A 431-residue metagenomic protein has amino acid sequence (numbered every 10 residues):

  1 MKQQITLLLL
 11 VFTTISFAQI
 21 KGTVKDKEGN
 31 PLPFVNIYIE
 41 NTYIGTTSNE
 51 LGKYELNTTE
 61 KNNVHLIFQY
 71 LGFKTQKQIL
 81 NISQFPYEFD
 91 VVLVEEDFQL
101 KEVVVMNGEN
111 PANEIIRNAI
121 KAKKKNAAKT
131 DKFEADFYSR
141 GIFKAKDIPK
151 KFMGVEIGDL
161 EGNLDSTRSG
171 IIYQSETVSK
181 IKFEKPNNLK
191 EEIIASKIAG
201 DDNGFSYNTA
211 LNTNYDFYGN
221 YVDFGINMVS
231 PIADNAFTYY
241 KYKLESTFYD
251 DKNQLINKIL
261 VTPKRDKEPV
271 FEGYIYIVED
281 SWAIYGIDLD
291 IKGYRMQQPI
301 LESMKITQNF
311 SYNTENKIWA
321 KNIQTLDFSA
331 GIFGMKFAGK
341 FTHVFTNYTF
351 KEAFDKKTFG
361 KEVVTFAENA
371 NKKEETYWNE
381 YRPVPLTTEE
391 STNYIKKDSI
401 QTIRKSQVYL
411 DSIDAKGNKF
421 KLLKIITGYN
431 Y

Functional and structural regions predicted by a protein language model:
M1-T23, I37, F98-V103: Bacterial Sec-dependent N-terminal signal peptides
K21-L32: Structural motif
N30-L32, E55-N63: Short Pro-Gly-centered beta-turn/loop motif in secreted/extracellular proteins
V35-I39, L66, V105, L289 (+1 more regions): Hydrophobic beta-strand segments
I39-E40, I67-Q78: A short, solvent-exposed loop/turn motif at the edges and junctions of modular extracellular/periplasmic domains
Y43-K53: Short, acidic Ser/Thr/Gly-rich low-complexity loop/linker segments typical of extracellular and cell-surface proteins
N81-N107: Extracellular beta-sheet/turn segments enriched in Thr/Pro/Gly and aliphatic residues
D97-F98, E102-I256, T262-V270, F333-M335 (+1 more regions): Structured extracytoplasmic
